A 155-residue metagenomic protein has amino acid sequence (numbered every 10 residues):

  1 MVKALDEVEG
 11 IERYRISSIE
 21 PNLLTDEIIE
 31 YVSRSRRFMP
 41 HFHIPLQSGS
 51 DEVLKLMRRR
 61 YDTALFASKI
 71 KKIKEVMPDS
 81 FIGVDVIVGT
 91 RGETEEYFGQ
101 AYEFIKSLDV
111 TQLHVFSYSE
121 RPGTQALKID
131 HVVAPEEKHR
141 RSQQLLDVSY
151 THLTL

Functional and structural regions predicted by a protein language model:
M1-D6, G10, M57-R60, E120-S149: Radical SAM enzyme [4Fe-4S]-AdoMet core and its adjacent flexible, acidic and glycine-rich loops/tails across
M1-E93: Conserved SAM/AdoMet-binding glycine-rich loop
V32-S33, A101, D130-V133: Short, hinge-like loop/turn segments at secondary-structure boundaries
F66, I70, F98-A101, K138: Aromatic/hydrophobic pocket-lining residues that form the small-molecule binding cavity in soluble enzyme cores
E93, D109-V110: Contiguous mid-protein beta-loop-alpha structural module that forms a pocket-lining wall or clamp of enzyme active
Q112-S119: Internal alpha/beta loop-helix hairpins
T151-L155: Conserved small/polar residues in nucleotide/adenosyl-binding loops
